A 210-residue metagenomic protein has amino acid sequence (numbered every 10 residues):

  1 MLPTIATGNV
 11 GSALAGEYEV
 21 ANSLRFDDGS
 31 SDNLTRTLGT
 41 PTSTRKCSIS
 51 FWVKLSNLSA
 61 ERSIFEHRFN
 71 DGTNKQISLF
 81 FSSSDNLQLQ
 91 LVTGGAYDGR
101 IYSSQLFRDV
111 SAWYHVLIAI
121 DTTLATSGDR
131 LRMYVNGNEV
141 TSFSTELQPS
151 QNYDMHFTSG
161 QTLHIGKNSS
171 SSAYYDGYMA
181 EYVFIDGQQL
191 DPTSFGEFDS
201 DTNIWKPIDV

Functional and structural regions predicted by a protein language model:
M1-R45, S84-N86, T93-D98, S159-I165: Low-complexity, glycine/proline/serine-rich flexible segments
L2-N22, G29-S30, A125-S127, R132 (+2 more regions): Extended recognition patches within non-cytosolic domains
S31-Q90, A125-S127, Q188-T193: Extracellular glycan-recognition modules
I49-N57, V116-I118, I165, M179-F184: Short hydrophobic/aromatic patches on beta-strands that form ligand-binding or substrate-lining surfaces
F51, S111-T122, M133: Short tryptophan-centered beta-strand motifs in secreted/extracellular beta-sheet-rich domains of glycan-recognition
Q90-H115: Short, aromatic/His-centered strand-loop micro-motif at the edge of beta-sheets
D154-M179: Extracellular glycan-interaction patches encoded by glycine-rich segments
